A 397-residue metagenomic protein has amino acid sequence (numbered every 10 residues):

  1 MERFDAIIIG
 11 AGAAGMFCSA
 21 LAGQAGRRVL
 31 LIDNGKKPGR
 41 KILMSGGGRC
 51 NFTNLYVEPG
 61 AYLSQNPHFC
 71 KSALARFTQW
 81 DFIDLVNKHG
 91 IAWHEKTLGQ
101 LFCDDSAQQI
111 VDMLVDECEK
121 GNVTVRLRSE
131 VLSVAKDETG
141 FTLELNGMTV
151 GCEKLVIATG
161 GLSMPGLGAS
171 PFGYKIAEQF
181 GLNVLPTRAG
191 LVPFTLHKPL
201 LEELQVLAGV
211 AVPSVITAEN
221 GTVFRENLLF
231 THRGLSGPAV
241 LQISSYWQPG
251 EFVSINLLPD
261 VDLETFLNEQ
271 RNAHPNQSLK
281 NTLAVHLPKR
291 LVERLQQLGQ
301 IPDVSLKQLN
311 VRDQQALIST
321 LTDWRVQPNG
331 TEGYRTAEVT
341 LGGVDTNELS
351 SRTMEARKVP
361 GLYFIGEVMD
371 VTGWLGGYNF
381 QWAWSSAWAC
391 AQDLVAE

Functional and structural regions predicted by a protein language model:
E2-A14: Beta1/beta-strand and adjacent pyrophosphate-binding region of the FAD-binding site in flavoprotein oxidoreductases
I7, G23-G47: Glycine-rich FAD pyrophosphate-binding loop
I7-I9, V131, V150-G166, A177-E178 (+1 more regions): Short hydrophobic core segments
K36-P38, L43-M44, F52-P59, A92 (+2 more regions): An anion/pyrophosphate-binding glycine-rich loop and adjacent beta-alpha core in soluble alpha-beta enzymes
R49-E95: Glycine-rich active-site loop/strand segments that organize a redox cofactor
R76-K154: Feature captures the FAD/FMN-dependent oxidoreductase FAD-binding
L127, E293-T372: A glycine-rich dinucleotide-binding beta-alpha-beta segment and adjacent secondary-structure elements that constitute
K154-L200: Glycine-rich loop(s) and the adjacent beta-strand/alpha-helix scaffold that form part
